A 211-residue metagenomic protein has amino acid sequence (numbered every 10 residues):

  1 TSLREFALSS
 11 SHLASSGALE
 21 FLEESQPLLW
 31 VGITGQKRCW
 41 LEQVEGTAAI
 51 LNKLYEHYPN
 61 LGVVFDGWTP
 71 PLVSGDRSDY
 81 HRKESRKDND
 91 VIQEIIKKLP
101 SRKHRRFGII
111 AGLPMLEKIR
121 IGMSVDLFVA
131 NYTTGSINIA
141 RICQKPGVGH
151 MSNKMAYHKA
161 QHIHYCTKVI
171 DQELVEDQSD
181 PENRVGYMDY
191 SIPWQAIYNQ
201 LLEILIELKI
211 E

Functional and structural regions predicted by a protein language model:
T1-C39: A nucleotide-sugar donor-handling region in carbohydrate enzymes
T1-S11, K159-E211: Leloir-type glycosyltransferase catalytic cores
W30-G32, V64, V129-N131: Structural motif
I33, Y55-M115: Catalytic donor nucleotide-activated moiety binding site of glycosyltransferases and closely related
G35-R38, T69-L72, G135-S136, N153-A156: Short, solvent-exposed loop/turn segments at secondary-structure junctions
L41-L54, R82-I95, G122, Y198: Well-ordered, non-membrane alpha-helical segments in soluble/globular domains
L72-K98, G149-M151, M155-E182: Extended hydrophobic/aromatic segments used for targeting, binding, or gating
K118-Q161: A donor-sugar binding/catalytic signature common to diverse glycosyltransferases and related nucleotide-sugar
